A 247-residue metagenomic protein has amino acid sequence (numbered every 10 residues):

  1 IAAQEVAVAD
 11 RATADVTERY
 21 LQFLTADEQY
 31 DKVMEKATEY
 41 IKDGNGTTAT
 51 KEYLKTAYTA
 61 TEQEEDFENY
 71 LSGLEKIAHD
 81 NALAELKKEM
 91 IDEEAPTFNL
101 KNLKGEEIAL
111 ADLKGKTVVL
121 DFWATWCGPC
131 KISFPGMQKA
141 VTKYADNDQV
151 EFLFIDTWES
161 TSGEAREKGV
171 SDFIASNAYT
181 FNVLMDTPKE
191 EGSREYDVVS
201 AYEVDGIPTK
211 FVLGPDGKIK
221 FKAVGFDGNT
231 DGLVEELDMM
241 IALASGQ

Functional and structural regions predicted by a protein language model:
I1-V8, Y30-K42, E65-A78: Alpha-helical repeat scaffolds
A9-R19, Y30, G44-K51: Generic helix N-cap/helix-start motif at coil->alpha-helix transitions
D43-T97, L113, D172: N-proximal helix/coil linker or "cap" segments that precede and/or mark the start of modular domains
I108-K131, M137, F152-L153: Short active-site neighborhood of thiol/selenol oxidoreductases, capturing the structured segment around
K114-V118, D146-E151, A178-N182, G214-P215: Loop/turn elements at helix/coil->beta-strand transitions in domains of secreted/extracellular proteins
I132-A178, P188-V198: Structural microenvironment flanking redox-active thiols in thiol-disulfide oxidoreductases
N177-Y179, D186-A242: Thiol/disulfide oxidoreductase modules built on the thioredoxin-like
